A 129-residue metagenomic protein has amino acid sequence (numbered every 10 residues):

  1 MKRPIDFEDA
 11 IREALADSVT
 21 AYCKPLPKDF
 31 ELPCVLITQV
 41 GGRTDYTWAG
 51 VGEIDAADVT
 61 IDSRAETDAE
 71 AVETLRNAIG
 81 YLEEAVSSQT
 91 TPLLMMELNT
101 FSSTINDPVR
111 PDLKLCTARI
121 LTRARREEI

Functional and structural regions predicted by a protein language model:
M1-V51, E73, A85-L94: Small/polar-rich, solvent-exposed N-terminal microdomains that initiate assembly or binding
Y46, E70, E127-I129: Intrinsically disordered, low-complexity acidic/polar segments
W48-I54, P108-P111: Short, solvent-exposed beta-strand/turn "edge" segments of beta-rich domains on protein surfaces
E53-A71, L113-R125: Oligomerization/assembly interface segments of phage tail-like spikes and tubes
A57-V59, A69-N77, M96-T100: Low-complexity, flexible helical/coil segments
A65-S87: Mid-chain, well-packed structural core segment of small domains
L82-I129: Acidic-leaning, charged glycine-interspersed low-complexity segments
